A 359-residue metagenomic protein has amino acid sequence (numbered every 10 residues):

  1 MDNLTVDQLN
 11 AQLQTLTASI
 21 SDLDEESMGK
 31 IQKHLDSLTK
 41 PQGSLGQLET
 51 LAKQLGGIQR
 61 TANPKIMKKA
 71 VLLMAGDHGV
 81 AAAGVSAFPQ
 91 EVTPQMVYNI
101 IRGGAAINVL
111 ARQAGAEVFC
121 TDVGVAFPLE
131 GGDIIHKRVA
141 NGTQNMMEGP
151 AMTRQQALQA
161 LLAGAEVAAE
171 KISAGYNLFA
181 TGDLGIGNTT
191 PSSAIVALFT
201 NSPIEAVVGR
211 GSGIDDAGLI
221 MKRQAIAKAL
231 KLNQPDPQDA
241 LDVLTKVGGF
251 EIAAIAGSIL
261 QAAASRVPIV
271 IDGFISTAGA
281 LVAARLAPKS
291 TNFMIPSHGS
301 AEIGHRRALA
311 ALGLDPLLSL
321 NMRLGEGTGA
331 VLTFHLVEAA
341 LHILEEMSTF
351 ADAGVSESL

Functional and structural regions predicted by a protein language model:
M1-L359: N-terminal loops that bind phosphate or other acidic moieties and the adjacent beta-alpha structural core
